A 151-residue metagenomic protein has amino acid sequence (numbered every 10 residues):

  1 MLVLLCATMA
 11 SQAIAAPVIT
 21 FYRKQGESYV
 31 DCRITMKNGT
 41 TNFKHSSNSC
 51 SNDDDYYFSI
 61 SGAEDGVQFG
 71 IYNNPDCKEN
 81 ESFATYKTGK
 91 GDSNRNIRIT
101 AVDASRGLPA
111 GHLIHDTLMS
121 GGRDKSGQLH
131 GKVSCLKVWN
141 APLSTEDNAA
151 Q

Functional and structural regions predicted by a protein language model:
M1-M9: Sec-dependent N-terminal signal peptides
A13-Q151: Compact beta-sheet-dominated domain cores in extracellular/mature segments
